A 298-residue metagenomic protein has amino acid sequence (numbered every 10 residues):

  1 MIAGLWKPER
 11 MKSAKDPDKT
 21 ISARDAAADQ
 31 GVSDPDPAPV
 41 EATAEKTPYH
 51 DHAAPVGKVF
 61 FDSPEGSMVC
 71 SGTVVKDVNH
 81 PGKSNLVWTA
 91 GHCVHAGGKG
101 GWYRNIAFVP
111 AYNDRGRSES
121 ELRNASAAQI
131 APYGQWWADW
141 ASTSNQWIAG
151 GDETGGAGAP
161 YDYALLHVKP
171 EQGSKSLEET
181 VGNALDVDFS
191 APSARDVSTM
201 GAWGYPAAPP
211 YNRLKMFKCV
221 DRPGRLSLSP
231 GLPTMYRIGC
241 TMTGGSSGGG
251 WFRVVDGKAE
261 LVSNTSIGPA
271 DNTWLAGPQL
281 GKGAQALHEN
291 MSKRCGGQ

Functional and structural regions predicted by a protein language model:
M1-P81: Protease-domain processing segments flanking chymotrypsin-fold serine proteases, especially trypsin-like
A44-E65, V75-V78, H95, A107-K175: Conserved catalytic-core segment of clan PA serine endopeptidases
H50-H52, V78-G82, K99-W102, G156-P160 (+2 more regions): Extracellular/periplasmic catalytic domains that process cell-envelope and extracellular macromolecules
T89: Cytochrome P450 catalytic-core helices
C93-V94, Y112-R115, P170-G173, P206-A208 (+2 more regions): Acidic glycine-/aspartate-rich tracts in secreted/extracellular proteins
A157-G239: Chymotrypsin/trypsin-fold serine protease catalytic domain
G173, D271-Q298: C-terminal cap/linker of serine protease catalytic domains
T241-N264: Catalytic nucleophile loop of clan PA
